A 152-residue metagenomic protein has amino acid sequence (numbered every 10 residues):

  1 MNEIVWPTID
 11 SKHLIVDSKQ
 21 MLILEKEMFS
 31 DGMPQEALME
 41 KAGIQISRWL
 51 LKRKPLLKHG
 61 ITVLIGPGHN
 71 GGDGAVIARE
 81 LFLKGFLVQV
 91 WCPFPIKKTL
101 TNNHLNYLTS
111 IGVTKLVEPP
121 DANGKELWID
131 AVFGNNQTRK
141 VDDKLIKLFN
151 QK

Functional and structural regions predicted by a protein language model:
M1-H59: Positively charged, low-complexity intrinsically disordered leader regions
N2-W6, K12-I15, P55-L64, H69-K152: Glycine-rich phosphate/dinucleotide-binding loop and adjoining beta-alpha-beta core of small-molecule
